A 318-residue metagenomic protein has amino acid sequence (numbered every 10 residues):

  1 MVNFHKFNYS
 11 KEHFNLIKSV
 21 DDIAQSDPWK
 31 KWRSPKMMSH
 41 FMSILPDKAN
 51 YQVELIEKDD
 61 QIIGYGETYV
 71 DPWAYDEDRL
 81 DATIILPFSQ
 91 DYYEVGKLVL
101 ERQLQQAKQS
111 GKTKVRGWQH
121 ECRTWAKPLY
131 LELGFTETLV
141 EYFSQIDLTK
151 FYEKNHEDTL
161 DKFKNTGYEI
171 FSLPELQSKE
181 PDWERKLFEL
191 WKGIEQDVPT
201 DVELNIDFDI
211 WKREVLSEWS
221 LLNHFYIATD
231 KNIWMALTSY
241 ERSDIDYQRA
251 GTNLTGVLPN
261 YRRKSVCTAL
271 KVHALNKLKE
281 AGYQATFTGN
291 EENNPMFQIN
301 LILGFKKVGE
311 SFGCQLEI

Functional and structural regions predicted by a protein language model:
M1-F41, D161-N205: Short amphipathic alpha-helix that is part of the acyltransferase structural core
F7-F14, D21-C122, T229-D230, W234-L258: Conserved donor-binding loop and adjoining core beta-sheet/short helix segment in diverse acyl/aminoacyl transferases
E12, T124-W125, N294-P295: Short alpha-helical
I44-K48, L216-L221: Short loop/turn motifs at secondary-structure junctions and domain boundaries
P72, P87-K179, F312-L316: Acyl-donor-binding surface of acyltransferase catalytic domains
Y92-Q105, V257, R263-N276, Q298 (+1 more regions): Conserved acetyl-CoA-binding loop-helix of GNAT-fold acetyltransferases
L133-E153, H224-Y226, V272, N276-I318: Active-site/acyl-donor-binding loops of N-acyltransferases
N165, D182-W183, S220-N223, T229 (+1 more regions): Short gly/pro-enriched beta-turn/loop segments at secondary-structure junctions
